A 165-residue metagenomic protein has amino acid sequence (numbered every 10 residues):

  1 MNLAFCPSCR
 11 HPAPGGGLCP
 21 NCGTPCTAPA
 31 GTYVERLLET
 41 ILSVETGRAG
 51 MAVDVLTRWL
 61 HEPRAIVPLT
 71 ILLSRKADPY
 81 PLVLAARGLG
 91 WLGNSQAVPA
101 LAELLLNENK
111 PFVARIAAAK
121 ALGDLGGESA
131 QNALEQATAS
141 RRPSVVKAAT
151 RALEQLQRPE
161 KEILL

Functional and structural regions predicted by a protein language model:
P7-R10, P20-N21: Short, cysteine/histidine-rich loop/knuckle motifs that typically chelate Zn2+
G15-C26: Cysteine-rich micro-motifs
C22, V55, G88-W91, A121-D124 (+1 more regions): Core register positions within helices of long alpha-helical scaffolds
A28-T40, H61-S74, N94-L106, G127-A139 (+1 more regions): Amphipathic alpha-helical scaffolding segments comprising HEAT/armadillo-like alpha-solenoid repeats
I41-A49: HEAT-repeat alpha-solenoid elements in large eukaryotic scaffold proteins
V44-E45, A77-D78, N109-P111, R141-R142: Short inter-helical turns and helix N-cap capping residues of alpha-solenoid HEAT/ARM repeat scaffolds
A49-G50, L82, R115, V146: Residue-level detector of extended alpha-helical repeat arrays and alpha-solenoid scaffolds
